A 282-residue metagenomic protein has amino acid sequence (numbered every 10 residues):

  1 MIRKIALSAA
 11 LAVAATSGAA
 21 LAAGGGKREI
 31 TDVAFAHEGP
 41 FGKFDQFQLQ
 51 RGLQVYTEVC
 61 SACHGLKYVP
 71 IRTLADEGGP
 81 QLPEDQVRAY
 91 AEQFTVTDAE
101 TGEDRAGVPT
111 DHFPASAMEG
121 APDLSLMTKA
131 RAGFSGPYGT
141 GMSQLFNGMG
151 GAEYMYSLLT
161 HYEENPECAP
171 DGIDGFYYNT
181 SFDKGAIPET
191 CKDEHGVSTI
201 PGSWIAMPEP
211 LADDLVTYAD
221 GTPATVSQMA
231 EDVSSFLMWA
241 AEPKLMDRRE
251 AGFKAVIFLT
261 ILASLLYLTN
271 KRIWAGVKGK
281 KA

Functional and structural regions predicted by a protein language model:
S8-T16: Bacterial N-terminal signal peptides
S17-A22: Sec/Tat signal peptide C-region and signal peptidase I cleavage site
E29-Q54, G65-G79, G221-P223, A241-R249: Electrostatic cytochrome c docking/interface patches
Y56-K67, V233: The canonical Cys-X-X-Cys-His
H64-V69, K129, P208: Detector for the c-type heme attachment site
F94-W204: Membrane-proximal low-complexity regions enriched in glycine and acidic/polar residues
P201-W239: Extended, hydrophilic extramembrane loops/domains of integral membrane proteins
R248-F253, I257-A282: Juxtamembrane interface at the cytosolic side of transmembrane helices
